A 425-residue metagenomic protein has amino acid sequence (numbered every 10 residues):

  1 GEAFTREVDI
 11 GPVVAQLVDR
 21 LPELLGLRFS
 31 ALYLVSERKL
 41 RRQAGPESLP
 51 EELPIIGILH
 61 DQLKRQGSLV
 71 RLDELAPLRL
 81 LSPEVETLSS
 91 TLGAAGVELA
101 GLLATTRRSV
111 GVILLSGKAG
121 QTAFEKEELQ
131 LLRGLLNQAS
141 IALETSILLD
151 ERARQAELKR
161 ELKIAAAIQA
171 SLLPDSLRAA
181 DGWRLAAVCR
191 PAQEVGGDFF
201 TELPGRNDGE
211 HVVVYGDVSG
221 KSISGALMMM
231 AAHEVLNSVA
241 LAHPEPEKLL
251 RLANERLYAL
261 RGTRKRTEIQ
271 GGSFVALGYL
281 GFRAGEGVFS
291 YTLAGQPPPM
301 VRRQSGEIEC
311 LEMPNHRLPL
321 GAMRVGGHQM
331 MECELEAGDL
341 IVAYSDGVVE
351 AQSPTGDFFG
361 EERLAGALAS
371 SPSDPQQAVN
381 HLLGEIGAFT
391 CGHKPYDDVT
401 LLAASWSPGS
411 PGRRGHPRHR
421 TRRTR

Functional and structural regions predicted by a protein language model:
G1-F4, D9-L25, L32, L59 (+8 more regions): Amphipathic alpha-helical coiled-coil segments that mediate homodimerization and allosteric signal transmission
G1-P12, Q16, P46, L149-R152 (+3 more regions): Short regulatory/linker helices and ligand/cofactor-binding micro-motifs at input modules
R6, I10, V14, I56 (+6 more regions): The cytosolic transmitter module of two-component sensor histidine kinases
P12-A123: GAF sensory domains
R133-S140: Allosteric cytosolic regulatory segments
A153-V342, A388-R425: … and, occasionally, acidic/histidine-rich disordered N-termini of signaling adaptors
V301-Q304, Q352-F358: Cytochrome P450 core scaffold surrounding the K-helix E-X-X-R motif and the conserved "meander" helix-loop region
